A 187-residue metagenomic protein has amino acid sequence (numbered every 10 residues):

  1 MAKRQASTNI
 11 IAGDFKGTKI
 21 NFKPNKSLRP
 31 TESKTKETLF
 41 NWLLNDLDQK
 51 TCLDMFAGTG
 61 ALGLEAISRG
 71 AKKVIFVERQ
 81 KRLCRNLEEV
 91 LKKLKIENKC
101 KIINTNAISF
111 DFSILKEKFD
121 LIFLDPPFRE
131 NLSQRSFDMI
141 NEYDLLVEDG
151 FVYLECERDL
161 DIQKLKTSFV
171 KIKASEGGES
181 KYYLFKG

Functional and structural regions predicted by a protein language model:
M1-G187: Class I S-adenosyl-L-methionine-dependent methyltransferase catalytic core
